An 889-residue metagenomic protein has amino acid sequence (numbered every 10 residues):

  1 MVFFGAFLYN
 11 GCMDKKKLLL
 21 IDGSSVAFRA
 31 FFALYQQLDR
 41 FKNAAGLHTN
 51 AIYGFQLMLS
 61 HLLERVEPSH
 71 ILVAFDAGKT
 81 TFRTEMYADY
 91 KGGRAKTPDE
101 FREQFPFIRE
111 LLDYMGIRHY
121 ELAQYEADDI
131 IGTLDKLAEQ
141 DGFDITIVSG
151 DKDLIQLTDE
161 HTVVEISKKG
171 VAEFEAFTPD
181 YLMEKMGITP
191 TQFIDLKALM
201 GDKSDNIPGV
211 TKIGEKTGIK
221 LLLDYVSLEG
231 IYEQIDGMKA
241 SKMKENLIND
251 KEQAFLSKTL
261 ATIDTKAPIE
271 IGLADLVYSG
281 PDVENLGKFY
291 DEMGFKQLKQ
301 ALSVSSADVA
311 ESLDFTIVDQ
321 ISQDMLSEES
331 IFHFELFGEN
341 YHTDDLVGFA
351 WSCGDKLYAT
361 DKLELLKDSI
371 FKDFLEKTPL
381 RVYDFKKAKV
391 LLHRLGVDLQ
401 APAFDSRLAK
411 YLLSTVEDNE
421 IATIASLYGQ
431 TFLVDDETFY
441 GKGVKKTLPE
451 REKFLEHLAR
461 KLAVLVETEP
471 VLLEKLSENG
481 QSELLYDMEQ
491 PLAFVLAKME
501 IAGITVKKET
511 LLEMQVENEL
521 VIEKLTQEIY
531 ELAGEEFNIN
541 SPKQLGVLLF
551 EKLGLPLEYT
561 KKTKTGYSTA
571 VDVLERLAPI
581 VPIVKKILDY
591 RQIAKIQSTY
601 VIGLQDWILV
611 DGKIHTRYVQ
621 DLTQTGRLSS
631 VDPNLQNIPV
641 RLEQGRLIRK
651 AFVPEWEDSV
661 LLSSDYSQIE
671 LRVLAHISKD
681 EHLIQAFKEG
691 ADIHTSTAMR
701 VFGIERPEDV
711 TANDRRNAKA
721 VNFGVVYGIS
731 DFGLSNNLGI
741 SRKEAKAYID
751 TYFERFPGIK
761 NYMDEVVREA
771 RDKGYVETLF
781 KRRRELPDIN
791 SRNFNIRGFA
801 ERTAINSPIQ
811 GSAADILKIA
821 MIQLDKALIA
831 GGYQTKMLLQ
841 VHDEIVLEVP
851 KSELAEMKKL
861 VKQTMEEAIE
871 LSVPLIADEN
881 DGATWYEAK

Functional and structural regions predicted by a protein language model:
D14-V148, K152-A176, Q253-L256, T262-E270 (+1 more regions): Noncatalytic, basic helical substrate-engagement surface that gates or grips nucleic-acid strands
K15, E67-L72, I117, Q140 (+8 more regions): Non-catalytic nucleic-acid-binding/docking modules located in mid-to-C-terminal regions of nucleic-acid enzymes
L18, R29-R65, S69-H70, A88-E100 (+3 more regions): Conserved RNase H-like, two-metal-ion catalytic cores of nucleic-acid enzymes
A172-E173, P179-K197, S204, D344-E478 (+3 more regions): Active-site-proximal helix-loop-helix substrate-binding element of RNase H-like nuclease domains
N246, D250-L363, L380, V444-E643 (+7 more regions): Conserved "right-hand" nucleotidyltransferase catalytic core of DNA-directed polymerases
S352-D355, V416-D418, A422-T438, K442 (+3 more regions): Function-dense linear segments that define catalytic or interfacial modules in macromolecule-processing proteins
T447, I501, V601, H615-T616 (+6 more regions): Conserved catalytic core of nucleic-acid polymerases
L520-Q527, E531-V584, E754-R802, N806 (+1 more regions): C-terminal polymerase-core module
